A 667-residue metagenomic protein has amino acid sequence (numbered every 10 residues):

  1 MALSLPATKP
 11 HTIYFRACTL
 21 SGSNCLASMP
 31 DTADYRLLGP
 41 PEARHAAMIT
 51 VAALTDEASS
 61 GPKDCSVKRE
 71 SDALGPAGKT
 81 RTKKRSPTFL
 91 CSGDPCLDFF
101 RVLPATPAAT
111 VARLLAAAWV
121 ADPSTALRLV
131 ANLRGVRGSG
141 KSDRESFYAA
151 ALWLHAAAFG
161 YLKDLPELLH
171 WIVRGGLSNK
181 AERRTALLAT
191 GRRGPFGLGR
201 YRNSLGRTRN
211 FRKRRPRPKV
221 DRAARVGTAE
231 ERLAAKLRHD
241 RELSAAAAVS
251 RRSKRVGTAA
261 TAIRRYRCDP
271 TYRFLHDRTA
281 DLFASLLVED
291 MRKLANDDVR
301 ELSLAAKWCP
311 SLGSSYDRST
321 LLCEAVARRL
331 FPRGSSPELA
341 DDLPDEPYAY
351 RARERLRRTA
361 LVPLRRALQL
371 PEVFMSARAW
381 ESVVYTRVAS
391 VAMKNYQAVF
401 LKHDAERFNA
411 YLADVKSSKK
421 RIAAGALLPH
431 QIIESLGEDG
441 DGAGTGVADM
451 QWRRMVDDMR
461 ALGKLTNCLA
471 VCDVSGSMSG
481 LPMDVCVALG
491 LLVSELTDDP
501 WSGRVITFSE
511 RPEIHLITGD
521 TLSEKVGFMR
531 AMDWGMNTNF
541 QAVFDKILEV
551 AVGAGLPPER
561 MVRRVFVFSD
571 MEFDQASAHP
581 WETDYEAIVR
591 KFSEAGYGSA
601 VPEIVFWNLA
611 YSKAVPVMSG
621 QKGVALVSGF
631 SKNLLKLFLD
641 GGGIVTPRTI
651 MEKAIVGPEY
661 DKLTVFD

Functional and structural regions predicted by a protein language model:
A2-V485, E495-D667: Long lumenal/extracellular ectodomains of secretory and single-pass membrane proteins
